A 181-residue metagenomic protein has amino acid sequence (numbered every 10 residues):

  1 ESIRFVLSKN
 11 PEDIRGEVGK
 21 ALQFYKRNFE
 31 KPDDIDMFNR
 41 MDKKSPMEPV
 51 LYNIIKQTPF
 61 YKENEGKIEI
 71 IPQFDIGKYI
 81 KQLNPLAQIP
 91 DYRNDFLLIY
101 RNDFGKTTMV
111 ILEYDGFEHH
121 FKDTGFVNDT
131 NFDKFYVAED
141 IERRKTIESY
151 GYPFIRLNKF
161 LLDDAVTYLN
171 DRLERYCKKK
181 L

Functional and structural regions predicted by a protein language model:
E1-L181: Nucleic-acid endo/exonuclease domains
